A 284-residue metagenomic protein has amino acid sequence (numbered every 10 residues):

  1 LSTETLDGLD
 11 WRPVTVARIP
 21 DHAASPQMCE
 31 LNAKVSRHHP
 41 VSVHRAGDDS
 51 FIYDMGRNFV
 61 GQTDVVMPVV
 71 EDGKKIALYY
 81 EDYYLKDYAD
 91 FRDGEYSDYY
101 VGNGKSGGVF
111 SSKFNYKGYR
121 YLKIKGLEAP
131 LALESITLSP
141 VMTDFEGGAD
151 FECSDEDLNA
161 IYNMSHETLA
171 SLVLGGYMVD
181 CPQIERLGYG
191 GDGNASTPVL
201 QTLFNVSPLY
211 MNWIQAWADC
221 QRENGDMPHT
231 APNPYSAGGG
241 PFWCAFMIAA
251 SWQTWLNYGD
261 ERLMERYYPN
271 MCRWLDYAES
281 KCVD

Functional and structural regions predicted by a protein language model:
L1-P182, G191, P208-L209, P228-N233 (+1 more regions): Extracellular/oxidizing-compartment recognition motifs
G73-D82, G148, G190-Q215, Y268-S280: Carboxylate/His-rich catalytic cores and anion/metal-binding grooves
K86-E95, S207-D284: Helix-terminus loop motifs that line ligand-binding clefts
S111, S154, E185, V199 (+2 more regions): Generic anion/oxyanion-binding catalytic loop in active/binding sites
P182-G188, A237-G240: A glycine-rich, coil/turn loop motif that links secondary-structure elements
